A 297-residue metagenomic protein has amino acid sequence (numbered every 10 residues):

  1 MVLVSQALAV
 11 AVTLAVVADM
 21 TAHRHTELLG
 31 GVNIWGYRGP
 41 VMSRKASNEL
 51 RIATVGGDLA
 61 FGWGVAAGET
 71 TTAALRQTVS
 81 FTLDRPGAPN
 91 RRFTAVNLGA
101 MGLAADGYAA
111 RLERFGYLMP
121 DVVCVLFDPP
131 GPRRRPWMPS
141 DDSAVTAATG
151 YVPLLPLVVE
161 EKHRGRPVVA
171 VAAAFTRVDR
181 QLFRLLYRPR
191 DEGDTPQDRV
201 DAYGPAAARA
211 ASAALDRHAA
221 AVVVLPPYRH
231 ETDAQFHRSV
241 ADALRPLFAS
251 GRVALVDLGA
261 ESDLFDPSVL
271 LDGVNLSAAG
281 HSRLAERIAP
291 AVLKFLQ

Functional and structural regions predicted by a protein language model:
M1-A53, V65-A66, D84, Y117-M119: N-terminal secretory targeting modules
P40-R44, R111-M119, A206-L215: Short amphipathic alpha-helices and their capping/turn segments at secondary-structure boundaries
E49-P129: Membrane-embedded segments
V65-T70, G102, D106, Q197-P205 (+2 more regions): Soluble non-cytosolic domains of exported or imported proteins
T72, R76, A105, A109-L112 (+4 more regions): Extracytoplasmic/secreted envelope proteins and their assembly/folding machinery, especially bacterial periplasmic
P120, R217-A221, V253: A short helix->loop->beta-strand "cap" motif at the edges of active sites that frequently abuts
D128-R245, L258-P267: Serine-dependent acyl-ester chemistry module
H230-Q297: Catalytic His-Asp segment of secreted/periplasmic serine-dependent ester chemistry enzymes
